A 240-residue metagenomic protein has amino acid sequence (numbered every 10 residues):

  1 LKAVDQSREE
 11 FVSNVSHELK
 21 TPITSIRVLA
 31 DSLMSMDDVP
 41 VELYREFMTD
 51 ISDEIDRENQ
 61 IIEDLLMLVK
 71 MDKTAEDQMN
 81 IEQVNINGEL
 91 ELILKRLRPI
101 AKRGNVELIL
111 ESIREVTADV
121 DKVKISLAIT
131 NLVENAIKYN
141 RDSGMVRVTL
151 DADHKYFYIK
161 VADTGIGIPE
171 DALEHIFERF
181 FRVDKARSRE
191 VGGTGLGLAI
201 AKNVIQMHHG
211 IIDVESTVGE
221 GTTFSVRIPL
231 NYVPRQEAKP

Functional and structural regions predicted by a protein language model:
D53-I61: Short alpha-helical segment of the dimerization/phosphotransfer core of two-component systems
K73-M79, T117-V120: Conserved micro-motifs of the catalytic ATP-binding
N80-Q83, K102, E107-T117: Conserved catalytic submotifs in the C-terminal HATPase_c
A136-I137: Short helix-loop "hinge" at the ATP-lid/N-box region of the Bergerat-fold HATPase_c
S143-K155: Short beta-strand/loop element within the Bergerat-fold HATPase_c
I168-R182: Short conserved segment of the HATPase_c
H209-G210: Conserved glycine-rich
